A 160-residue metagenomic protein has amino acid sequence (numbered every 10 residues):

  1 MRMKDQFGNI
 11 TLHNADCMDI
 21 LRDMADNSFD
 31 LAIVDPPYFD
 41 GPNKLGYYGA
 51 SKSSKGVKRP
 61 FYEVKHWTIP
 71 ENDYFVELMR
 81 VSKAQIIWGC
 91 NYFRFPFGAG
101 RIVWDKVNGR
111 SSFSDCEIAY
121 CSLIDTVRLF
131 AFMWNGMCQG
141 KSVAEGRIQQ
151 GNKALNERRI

Functional and structural regions predicted by a protein language model:
M1-I33: SAM-dependent nucleic-acid methyltransferase catalytic core
H13-N14, W67-E71: A conditional alpha-helix N-cap/helix-loop micro-motif detector
D23-V34, Y38-P60, K65, M79-I160: Class I S-adenosyl-L-methionine
P70-E77, V81: Short, conserved SAM-binding segment of the class I
